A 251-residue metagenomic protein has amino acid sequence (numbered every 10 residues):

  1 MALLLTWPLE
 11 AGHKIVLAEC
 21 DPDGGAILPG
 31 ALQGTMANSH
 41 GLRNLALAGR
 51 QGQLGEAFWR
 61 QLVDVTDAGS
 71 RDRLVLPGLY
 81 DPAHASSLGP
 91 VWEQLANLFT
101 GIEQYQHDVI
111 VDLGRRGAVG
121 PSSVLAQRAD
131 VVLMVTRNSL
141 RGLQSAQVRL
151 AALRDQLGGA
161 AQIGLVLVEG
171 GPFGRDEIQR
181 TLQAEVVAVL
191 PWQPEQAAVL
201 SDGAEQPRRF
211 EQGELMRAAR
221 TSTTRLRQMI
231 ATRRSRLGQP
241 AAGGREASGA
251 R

Functional and structural regions predicted by a protein language model:
M1-A18: A conserved segment at the C-terminal end of the G1
M1-L3, W92, Q147: Short amphipathic alpha-helical segment that frequently serves as the phosphate-/nucleotide-binding helix
P8, V91-Q94, R141-S145, E211-A218: Helical mechanochemical/support elements of P-loop NTPase systems and associated helical scaffolds
L17-G101, Q196-S201: P-loop/Walker-type NTP enzyme "switch/lid" segment
L32-A37, A152-L153, E205-R208: Short, hinge-like loop/turn segments at secondary-structure boundaries
G41-N44, V119, S139, G213 (+1 more regions): Serine-centered coil/turn micro-motif
Q94-F99, E103-P191, A198: Conserved catalytic-core segment of NTP-binding enzymes
D155, G159-R251: C-terminal lobe/tail of nucleotide-utilizing enzymes
